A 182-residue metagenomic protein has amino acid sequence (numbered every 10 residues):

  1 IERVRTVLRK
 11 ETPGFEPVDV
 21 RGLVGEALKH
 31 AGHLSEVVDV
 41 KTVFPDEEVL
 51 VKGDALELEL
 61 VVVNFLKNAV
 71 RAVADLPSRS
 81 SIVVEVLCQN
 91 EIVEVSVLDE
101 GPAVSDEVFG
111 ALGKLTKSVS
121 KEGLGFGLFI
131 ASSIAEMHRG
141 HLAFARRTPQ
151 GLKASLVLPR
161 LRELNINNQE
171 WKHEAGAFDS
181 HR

Functional and structural regions predicted by a protein language model:
R9-P13, L50-G53: Conserved micro-motifs of the catalytic ATP-binding
G14-L28: A conserved beta-strand-to-alpha-helix junction within the catalytic ATP-binding
D39-V49: Conserved catalytic submotifs in the C-terminal HATPase_c
R79-E91: Short beta-strand/loop element within the Bergerat-fold HATPase_c
V104-T116, W171-K172: Short conserved segment of the HATPase_c
G127, A131: Short alpha-helical Gxxx[C/S/T] motif in the catalytic ATP-binding
A135-E136: Detector for a conserved hydrophobic position within an alpha-helical segment of the HATPase_c
